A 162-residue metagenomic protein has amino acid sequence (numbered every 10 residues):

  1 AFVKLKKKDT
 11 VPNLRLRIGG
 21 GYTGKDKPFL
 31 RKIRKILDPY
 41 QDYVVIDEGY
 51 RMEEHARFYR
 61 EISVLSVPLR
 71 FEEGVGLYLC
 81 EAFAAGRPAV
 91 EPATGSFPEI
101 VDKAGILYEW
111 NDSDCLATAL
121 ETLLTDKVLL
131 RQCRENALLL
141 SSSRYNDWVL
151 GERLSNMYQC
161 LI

Functional and structural regions predicted by a protein language model:
L14-R31: Glycosyltransferase donor-sugar binding loop
L30-Y50: Nucleotide-activated donor-binding/catalytic signature segment of Leloir-type glycosyltransferases, i.e., the conserved
R51-I62, A84: Short acidic alpha-helix that forms the nucleotide-activated donor recognition element in Leloir-type transferases
A56, L79-A84, P98-E99: Short alpha-helical segment that forms part of, or immediately flanks, the ligand-binding pocket in carbohydrate-active
R60-G74, R87: Acidic donor-binding loop of glycosyltransferase active sites
T94-L107: Short acidic/histidine- and often glycine-rich active-site loop of Leloir-type glycosyltransferases that engages
I106-S113, T122-K127: Conserved acidic donor-binding segment of nucleotide-sugar-dependent glycosyltransferases
V128-Q159: A charged, aromatic-enriched C-terminal amphipathic alpha-helix characteristic of glycosyltransferases across folds
